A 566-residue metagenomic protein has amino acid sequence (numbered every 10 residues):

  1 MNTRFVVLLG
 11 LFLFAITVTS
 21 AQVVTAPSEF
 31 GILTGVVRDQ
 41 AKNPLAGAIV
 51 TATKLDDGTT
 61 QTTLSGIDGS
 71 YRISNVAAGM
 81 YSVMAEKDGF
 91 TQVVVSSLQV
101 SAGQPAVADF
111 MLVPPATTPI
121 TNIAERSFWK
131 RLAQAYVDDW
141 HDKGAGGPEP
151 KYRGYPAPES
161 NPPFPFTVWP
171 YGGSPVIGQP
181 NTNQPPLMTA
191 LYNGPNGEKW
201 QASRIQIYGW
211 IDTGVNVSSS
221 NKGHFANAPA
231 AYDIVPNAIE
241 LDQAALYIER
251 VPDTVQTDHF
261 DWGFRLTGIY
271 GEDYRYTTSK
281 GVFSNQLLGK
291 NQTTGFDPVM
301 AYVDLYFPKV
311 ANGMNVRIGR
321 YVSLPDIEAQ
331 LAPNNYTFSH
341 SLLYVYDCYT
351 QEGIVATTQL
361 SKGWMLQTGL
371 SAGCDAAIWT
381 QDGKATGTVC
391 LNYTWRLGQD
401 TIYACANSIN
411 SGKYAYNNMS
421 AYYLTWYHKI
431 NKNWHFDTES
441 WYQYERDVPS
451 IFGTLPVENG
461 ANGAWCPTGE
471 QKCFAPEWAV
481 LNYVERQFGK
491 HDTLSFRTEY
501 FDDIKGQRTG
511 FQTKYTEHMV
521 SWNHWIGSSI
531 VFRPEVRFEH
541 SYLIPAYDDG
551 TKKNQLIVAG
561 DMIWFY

Functional and structural regions predicted by a protein language model:
V7-T17: Bacterial N-terminal signal peptides
A21-A26, T51, R72, Q99-S101 (+1 more regions): N-terminal periplasmic/intermembrane-space "pro-region" immediately following the signal or transit peptide
T34-L45: Structural motif
N43, A48-K54, V83, L98: Hydrophobic beta-strand segments
L55-S70: Short, acidic Ser/Thr/Gly-rich low-complexity loop/linker segments typical of extracellular and cell-surface proteins
G79-D88: A short, solvent-exposed beta-strand micro-motif common in secreted/extracellular proteins
I123-Q134, H141, G146-E149, R153-E159 (+5 more regions): Outer-membrane beta-barrel pore domains
E198-S219, G223-A228, Y232-G373, Q381-T388 (+3 more regions): Outer membrane beta-barrel
